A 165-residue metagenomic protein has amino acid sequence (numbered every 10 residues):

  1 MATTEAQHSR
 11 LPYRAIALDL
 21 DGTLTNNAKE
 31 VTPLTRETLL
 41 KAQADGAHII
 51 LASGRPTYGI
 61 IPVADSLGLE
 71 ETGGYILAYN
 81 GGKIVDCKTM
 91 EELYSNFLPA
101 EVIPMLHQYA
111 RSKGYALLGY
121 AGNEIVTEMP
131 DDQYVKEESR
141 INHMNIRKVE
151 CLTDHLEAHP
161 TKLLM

Functional and structural regions predicted by a protein language model:
M1-L20: Non-catalytic pre-domain segments flanking phosphatase-related domains
L11-Y13, G46, G73, G114 (+1 more regions): A general structural motif
N27-V31: Conserved ATPase-coupling elements of RecA-like P-loop NTPase cores
L34-G46, M105, Y109: Catalytic-core regions built around general acid/base machinery
L39-P62, L118-Y120, L163-M165: Substrate-recognition element of Asp-dependent hydrolases with the DxDx(T/V) motif
P56-I76: Substrate-recognition/cap helix-loop segment adjacent to the acidic, metal-dependent catalytic center of Asp-based
G74-I84: A short, structured active-site edge motif that brings together acidic residues
G82-M165: HAD-like small-molecule phosphatases
